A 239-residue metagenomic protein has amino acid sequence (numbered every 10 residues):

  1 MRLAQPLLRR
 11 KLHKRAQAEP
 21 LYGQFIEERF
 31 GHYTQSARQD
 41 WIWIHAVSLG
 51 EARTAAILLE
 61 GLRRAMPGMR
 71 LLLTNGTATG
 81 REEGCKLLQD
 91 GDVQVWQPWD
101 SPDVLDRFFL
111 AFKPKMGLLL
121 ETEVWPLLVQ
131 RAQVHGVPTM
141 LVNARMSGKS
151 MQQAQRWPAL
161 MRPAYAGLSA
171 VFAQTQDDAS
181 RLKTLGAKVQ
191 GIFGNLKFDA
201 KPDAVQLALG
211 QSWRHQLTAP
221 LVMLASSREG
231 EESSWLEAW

Functional and structural regions predicted by a protein language model:
M1-K11: Membrane-interacting alpha-helical segments
R9-H32, S36-L207, S227-E229: Active-site and donor-binding regions of nucleotide-sugar-utilizing enzymes
A37-W43, H215-V222, E232-S234: Charged active-site motifs of nucleotide-sugar-dependent glycosyltransferases
L59, L236-W239: Generic structural signal for well-ordered alpha-helices, preferentially at hydrophobic/aromatic core positions
